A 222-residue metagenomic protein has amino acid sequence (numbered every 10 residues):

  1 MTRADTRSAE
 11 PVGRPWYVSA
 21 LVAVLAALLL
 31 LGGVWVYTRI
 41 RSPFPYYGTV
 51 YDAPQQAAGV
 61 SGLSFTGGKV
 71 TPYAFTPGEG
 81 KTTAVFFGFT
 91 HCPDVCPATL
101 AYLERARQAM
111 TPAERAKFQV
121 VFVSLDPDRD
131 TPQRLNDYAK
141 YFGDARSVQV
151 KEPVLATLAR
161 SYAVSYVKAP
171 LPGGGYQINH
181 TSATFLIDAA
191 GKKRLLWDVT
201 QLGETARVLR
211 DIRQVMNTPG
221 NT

Functional and structural regions predicted by a protein language model:
M1-S61, T218, T222: N-terminal targeting signals for export/organelle localization
A57-A58, T82-T83, T181-A183: Short loop/turn microsegments at loop-to-beta-strand junctions
S64-T66, D188: Short, acidic, Ser/Thr-enriched surface-loop or helix-capping motifs
V70-Y73, R194-L195: Generic structural signal for well-ordered beta-strand positions
Y73-L103: Short active-site neighborhood of thiol/selenol oxidoreductases, capturing the structured segment around
A98-L158: Structural microenvironment flanking redox-active thiols in thiol-disulfide oxidoreductases
G143-R146, A156, R160-A169, N179-F185: Structural micro-motif
G173-T222: Thiol-/selenol-based redox modules, centered on thioredoxin-like and closely related oxidoreductase domains
